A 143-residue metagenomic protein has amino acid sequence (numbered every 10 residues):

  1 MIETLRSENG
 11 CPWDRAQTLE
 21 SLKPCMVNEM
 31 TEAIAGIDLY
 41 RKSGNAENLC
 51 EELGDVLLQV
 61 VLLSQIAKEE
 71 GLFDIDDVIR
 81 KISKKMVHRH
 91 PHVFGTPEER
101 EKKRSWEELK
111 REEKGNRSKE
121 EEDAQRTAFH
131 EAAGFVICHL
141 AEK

Functional and structural regions predicted by a protein language model:
M1-E52, L58-K143: Flexible "arm" and connector segments at domain edges
